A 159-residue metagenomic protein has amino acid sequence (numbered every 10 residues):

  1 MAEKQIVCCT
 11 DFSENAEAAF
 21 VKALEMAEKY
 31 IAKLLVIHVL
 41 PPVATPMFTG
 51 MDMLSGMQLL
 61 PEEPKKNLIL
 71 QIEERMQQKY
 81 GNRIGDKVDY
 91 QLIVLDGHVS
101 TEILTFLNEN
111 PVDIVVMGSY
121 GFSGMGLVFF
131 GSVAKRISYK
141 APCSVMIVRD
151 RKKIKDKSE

Functional and structural regions predicted by a protein language model:
M1, E74, Q78-V115, K152-E159: Structural beta-alpha unit
M1-A18, P46-G50, D86, I114 (+1 more regions): Intrinsically disordered or low-complexity boundary/linker segments at protein termini and domain junctions
A2-Q58: Small/aliphatic-rich secondary-structure junction motif
L24, Q78, K135: Active-site phosphate/pyrophosphate- and oxyanion-stabilizing loops and adjacent acidic/basic residues in soluble
I37, Q91-L95, M146: General small-molecule cofactor/ligand-binding pocket signal
S55-I72: A short acidic, glycine-rich active-site loop that binds or catalyzes chemistry on phosphate/adenosine moieties
F106-D156: Gly/Ser-rich helix-loop-strand patches that form or flank binding pockets for ribonucleotide-derived cofactors
